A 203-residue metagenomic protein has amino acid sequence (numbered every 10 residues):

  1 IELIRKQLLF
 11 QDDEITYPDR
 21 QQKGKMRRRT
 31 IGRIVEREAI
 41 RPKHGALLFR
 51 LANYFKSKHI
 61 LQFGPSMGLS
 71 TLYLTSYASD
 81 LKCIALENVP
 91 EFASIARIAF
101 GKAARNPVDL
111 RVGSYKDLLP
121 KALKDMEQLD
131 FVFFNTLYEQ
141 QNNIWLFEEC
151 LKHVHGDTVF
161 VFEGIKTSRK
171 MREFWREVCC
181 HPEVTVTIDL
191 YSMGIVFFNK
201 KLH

Functional and structural regions predicted by a protein language model:
I1-F133, L137-V159, I165-H203: A short alpha-helical cap/connector motif
